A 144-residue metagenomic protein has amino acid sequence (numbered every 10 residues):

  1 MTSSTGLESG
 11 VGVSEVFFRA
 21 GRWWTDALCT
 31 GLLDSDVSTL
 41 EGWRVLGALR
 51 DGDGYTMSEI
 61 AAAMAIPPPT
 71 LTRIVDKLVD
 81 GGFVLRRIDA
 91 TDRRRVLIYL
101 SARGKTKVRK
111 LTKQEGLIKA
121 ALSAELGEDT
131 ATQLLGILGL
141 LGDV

Functional and structural regions predicted by a protein language model:
M1-D36: N-terminal leader segment of winged-helix/HTH proteins
M1-S9, E128-V144: C-terminal regulatory/oligomerization modules of transcriptional regulators
S9, W24, E41-G42, R103 (+1 more regions): N-terminal positioning helix adjacent to the helix-turn-helix/winged-helix DNA-binding module
S14, F18, R22, A65 (+2 more regions): Short amphipathic alpha-helical segments with heptad-repeat character
G21, G47-D51, T112, G139: Short, locally clustered residues in the helix-turn-helix/winged-helix DNA-binding domain
T25-T70: N-terminal helix-turn-helix DNA-binding core of bacterial DNA-binding proteins
M57, P67, T72-V79, I98: A broad helix-preferring feature
D76-G136: Charged, amphipathic alpha-helical coiled-coil/dimerization segments
